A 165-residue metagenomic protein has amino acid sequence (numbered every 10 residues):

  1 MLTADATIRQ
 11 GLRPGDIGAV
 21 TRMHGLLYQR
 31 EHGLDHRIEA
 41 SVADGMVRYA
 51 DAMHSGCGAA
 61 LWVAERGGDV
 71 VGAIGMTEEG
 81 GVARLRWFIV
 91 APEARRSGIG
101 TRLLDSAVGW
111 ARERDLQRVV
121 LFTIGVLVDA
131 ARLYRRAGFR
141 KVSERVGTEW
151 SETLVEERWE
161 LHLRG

Functional and structural regions predicted by a protein language model:
L2, R13-D16, Q117-G165: C-terminal "cap" of GNAT-fold acetyltransferases
A6, Q10-E93, T101-W110, R114 (+2 more regions): Acetyl-CoA-dependent GNAT
S97: Flexible nucleotide-binding loop
